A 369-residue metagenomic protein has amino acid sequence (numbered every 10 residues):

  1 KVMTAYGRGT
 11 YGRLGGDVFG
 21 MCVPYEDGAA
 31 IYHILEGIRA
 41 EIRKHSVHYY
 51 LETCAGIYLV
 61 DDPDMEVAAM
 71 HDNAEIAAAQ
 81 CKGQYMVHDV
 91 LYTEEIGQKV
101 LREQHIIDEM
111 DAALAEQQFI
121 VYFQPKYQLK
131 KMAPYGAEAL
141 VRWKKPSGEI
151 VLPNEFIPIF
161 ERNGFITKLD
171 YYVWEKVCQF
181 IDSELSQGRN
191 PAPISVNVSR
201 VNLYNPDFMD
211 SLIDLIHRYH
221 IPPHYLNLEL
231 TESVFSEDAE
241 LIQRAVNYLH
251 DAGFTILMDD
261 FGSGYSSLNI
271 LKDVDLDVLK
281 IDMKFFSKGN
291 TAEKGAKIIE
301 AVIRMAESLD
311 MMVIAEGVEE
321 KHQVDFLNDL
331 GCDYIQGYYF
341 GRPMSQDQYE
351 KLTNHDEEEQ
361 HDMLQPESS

Functional and structural regions predicted by a protein language model:
K1-Q104: Cyclic-dinucleotide signaling modules
K1-T10, K44-H48, Q84, E116 (+7 more regions): Nucleotide second-messenger and two-component phosphorelay signaling modules
C22-E26, R43, V60-D61, K144 (+5 more regions): Residue-level recognition of strand-loop junctions within catalytic nucleotide-signaling folds
E26, I34, L129-E138, F165-L241 (+1 more regions): Catalytic core of bacterial c-di-GMP phosphodiesterases, primarily the EAL and HD-GYP domains, capturing alpha-helical
R39, I181-L185, I216-H217, Q243-D251 (+2 more regions): Surface-exposed amphipathic alpha-helices with a cationic face
D61, V67, I76-Y122, K130 (+4 more regions): C-di-GMP signaling machinery
R102-I159, N197, M258, A315 (+3 more regions): Active-site core of bacterial EAL-family cyclic-dinucleotide phosphodiesterase domains
L129, P146-S147, S199-P206, Y225-E240 (+1 more regions): EAL-family c-di-GMP phosphodiesterase catalytic domain
